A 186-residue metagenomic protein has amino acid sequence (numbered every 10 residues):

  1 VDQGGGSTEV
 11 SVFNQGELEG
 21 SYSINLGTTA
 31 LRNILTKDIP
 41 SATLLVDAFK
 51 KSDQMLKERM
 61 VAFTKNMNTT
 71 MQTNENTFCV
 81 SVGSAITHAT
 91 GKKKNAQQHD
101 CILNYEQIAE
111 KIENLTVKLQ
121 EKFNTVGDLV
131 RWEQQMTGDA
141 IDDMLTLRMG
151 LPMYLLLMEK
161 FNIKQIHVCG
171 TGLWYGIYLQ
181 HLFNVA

Functional and structural regions predicted by a protein language model:
V1-D2, C79: Short glycine-aspartate micro-motif
Q3-E9: Short glycine/serine/threonine-rich phosphate/pyrophosphate-binding segments that cradle anionic phosphate groups
V12-A186: Helical "lid/coupling" subdomains associated with nucleotide-phosphate turnover
